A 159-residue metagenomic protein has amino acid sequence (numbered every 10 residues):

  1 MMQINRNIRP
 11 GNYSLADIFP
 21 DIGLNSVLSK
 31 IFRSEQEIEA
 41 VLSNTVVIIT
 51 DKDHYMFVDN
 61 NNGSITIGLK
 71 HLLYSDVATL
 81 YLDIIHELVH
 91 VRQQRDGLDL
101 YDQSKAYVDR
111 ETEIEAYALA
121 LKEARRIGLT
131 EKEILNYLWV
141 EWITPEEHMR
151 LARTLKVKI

Functional and structural regions predicted by a protein language model:
M1-L15, E37-T50: Predominantly extracellular/secreted Zn2+-dependent metalloproteases
A16-A40: Zn2+-dependent metallopeptidase catalytic core
S29, S75, V140: Active-site hotspot residues in diverse enzymes, especially metal/ion-binding acidic/histidine motifs
I38-T66, S75-A78: Catalytic zinc-binding patch centered on the HExxH motif and its immediate surroundings that defines zinc-dependent
H71-L72: Ligand-binding pocket scaffold of soluble enzyme catalytic domains
A78, K122-I159: Long, well-structured alpha-helical subdomains associated with metal-dependent extracellular/ecto-lumenal hydrolases
A78-L82, Q94-A118: Post-HEXXH active-site segment of zinc metalloproteases
I85-Q93: Short active-site segment of divalent metal-dependent hydrolases/proteases that encodes the spacing between
